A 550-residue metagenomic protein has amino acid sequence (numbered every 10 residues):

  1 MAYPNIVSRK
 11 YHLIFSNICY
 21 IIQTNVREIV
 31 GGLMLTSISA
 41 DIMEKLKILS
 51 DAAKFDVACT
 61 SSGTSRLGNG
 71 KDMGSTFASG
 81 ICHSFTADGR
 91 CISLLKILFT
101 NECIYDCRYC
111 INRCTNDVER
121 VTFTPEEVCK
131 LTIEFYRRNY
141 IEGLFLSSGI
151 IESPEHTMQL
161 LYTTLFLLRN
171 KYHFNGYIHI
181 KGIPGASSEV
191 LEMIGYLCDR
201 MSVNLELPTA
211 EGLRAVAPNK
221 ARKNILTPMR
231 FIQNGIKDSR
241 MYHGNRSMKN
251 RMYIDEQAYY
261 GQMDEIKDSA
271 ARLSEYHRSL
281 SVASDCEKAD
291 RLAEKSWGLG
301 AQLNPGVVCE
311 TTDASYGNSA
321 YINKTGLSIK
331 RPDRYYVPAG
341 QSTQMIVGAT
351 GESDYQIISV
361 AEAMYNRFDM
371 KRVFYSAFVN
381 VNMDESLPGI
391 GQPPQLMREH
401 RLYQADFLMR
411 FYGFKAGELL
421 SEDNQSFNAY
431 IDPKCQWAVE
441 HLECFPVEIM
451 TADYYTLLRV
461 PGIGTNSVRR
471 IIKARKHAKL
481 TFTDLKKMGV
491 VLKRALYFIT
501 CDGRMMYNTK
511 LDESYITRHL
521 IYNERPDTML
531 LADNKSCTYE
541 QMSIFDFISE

Functional and structural regions predicted by a protein language model:
A2-E102, V491, I499, Y507-S536 (+1 more regions): Flexible, acidic/Gly-rich N-terminal and inter-domain linker regions that tether and position cofactor-handling modules
H12, I97-E126: Canonical Radical SAM [4Fe-4S] cluster-binding loop centered on the CxxxCxxC motif and its immediate flanking residues
S65-L67, S247-I254, F378-M383, E418-K434: A glycine-rich phosphate-binding loop feature that marks nucleotide/adenosyl-phosphate handling sites
L94, C107, L146, V203 (+3 more regions): Conserved, mostly hydrophobic/aromatic
C114-L144: Conserved alpha-helical substructure of the radical SAM core
C129, E152-G413: Conserved AdoMet/S-adenosylmethionine-binding subsite of the radical SAM
S386-L458, R494-D533, C537-E550: Long, highly charged, low-complexity intrinsically disordered interaction regions that mediate electrostatic DNA/RNA
